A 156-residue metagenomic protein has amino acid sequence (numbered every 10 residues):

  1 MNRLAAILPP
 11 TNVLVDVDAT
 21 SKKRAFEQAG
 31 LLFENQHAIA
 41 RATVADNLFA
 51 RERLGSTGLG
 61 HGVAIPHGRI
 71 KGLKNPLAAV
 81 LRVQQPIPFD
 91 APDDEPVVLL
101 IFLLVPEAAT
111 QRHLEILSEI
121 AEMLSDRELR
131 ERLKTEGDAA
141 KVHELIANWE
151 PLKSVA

Functional and structural regions predicted by a protein language model:
M1-A156: Cytosolic covalent-transfer regions centered on His/Cys nucleophiles that carry phosphoryl or persulfide groups
